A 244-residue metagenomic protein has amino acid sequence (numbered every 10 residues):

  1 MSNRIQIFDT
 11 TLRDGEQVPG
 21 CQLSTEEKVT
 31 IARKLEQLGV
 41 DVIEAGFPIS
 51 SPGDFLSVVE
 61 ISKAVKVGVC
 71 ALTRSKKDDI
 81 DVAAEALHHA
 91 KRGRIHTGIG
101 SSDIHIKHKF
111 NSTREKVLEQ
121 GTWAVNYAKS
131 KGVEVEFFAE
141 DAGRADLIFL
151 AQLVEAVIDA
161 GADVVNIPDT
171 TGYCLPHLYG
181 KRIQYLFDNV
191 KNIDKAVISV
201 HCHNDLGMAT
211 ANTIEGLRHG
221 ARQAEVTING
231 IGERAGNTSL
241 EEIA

Functional and structural regions predicted by a protein language model:
M1-A244: Catalytic cores and adjacent flexible loops of soluble metabolic enzymes that perform enolate/carbanion chemistry on
